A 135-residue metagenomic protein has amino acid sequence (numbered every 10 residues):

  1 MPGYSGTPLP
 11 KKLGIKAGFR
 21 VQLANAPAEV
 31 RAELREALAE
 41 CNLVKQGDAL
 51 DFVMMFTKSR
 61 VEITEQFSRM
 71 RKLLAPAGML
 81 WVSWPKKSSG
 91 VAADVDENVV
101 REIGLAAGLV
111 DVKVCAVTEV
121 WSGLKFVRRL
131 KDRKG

Functional and structural regions predicted by a protein language model:
M1-A32, E36: N-terminal, charge-rich interaction modules
K11, A107-G135: Class I S-adenosyl-L-methionine
I15, F19-P27, K45-G47, F56 (+1 more regions): Catalytic cores of nucleic-acid ligases and guanylyltransferases
E40-L50: Short acidic low-complexity segments
M54-I63: Short, glycine-rich nucleotide/cofactor-binding loops
I63-V95: Mid-chain, well-packed structural core segment of small domains
D94-K113: Conserved Class I S-adenosyl-L-methionine
